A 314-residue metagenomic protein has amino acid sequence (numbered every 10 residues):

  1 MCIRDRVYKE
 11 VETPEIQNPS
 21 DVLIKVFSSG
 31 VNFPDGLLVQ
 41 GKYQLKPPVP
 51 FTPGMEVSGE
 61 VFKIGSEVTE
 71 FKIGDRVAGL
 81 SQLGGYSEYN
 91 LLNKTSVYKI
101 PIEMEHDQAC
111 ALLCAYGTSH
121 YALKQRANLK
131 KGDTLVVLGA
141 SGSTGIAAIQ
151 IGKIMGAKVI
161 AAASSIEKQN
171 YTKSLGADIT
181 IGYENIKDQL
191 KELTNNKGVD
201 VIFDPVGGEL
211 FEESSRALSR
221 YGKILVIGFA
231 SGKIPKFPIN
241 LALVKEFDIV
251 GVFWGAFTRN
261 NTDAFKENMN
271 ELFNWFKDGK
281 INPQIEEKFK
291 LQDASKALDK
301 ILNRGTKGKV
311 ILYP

Functional and structural regions predicted by a protein language model:
M1-D5: Conserved small/polar residues in nucleotide/adenosyl-binding loops
P14-V31, K42-G84: Glycine-rich beta-strand-centered segment in the early N-terminal region that forms part of a ligand/cofactor-binding
L37, R76-G139: NAD(P)H dinucleotide-binding glycine-rich loop of Rossmann-like/cofactor-binding domains, especially the beta1-alpha1
V137, K153-E213, N261-E267: Adenosine-nucleotide cofactor-binding segment
S141, I149: N-terminal Rossmann NAD(P)H-binding glycine-rich loop of SDR-like oxidoreductase domains
E209-I281, Y313-P314: Glycine-rich phosphate-binding loop and adjacent beta-alpha segment of Rossmann(oid) nucleotide-cofactor-binding
D278-E287, S295-P314: C-terminal capping/lid region of NAD(P)-dependent oxidoreductase domains
